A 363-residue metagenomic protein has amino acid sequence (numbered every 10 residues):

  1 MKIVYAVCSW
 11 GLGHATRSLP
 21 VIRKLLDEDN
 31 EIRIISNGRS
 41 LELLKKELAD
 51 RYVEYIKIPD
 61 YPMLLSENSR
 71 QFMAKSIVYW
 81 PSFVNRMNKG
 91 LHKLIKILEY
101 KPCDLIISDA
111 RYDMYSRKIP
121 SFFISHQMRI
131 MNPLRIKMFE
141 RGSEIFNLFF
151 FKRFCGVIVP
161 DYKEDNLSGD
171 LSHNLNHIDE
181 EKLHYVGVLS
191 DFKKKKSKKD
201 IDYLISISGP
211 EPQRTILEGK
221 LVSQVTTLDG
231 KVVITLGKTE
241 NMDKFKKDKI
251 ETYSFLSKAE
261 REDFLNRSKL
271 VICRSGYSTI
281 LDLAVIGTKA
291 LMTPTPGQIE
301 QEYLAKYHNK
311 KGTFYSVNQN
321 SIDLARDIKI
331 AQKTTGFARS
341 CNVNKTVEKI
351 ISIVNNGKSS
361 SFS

Functional and structural regions predicted by a protein language model:
K2-S9, D27-P81, E251-T252: Conserved nucleotide-sugar phosphate-binding/catalytic loop shared by glycosyltransferases and other
V7-L19, P212-T215: A short, glycine/small-residue-rich beta-strand->loop->alpha-helix junction that serves as a flexible
I22, H173, H184-L270, I280: Donor-nucleotide binding loops and adjacent catalytic segments primarily of GT-B fold Leloir glycosyltransferases
Q71-D113: Conserved nucleotide-sugar donor-binding subdomain of glycosyltransferases
R117-P133: Active-site proximal beta-strand in glycosyltransferases
N132-P212, G237-T239: A nucleotide-sugar donor-handling region in carbohydrate enzymes
E260-Y303: A donor-sugar binding/catalytic signature common to diverse glycosyltransferases and related nucleotide-sugar
I328-S363: C-terminal amphipathic helix plus adjacent low-complexity, charged tail appended to glycosyltransferase catalytic
